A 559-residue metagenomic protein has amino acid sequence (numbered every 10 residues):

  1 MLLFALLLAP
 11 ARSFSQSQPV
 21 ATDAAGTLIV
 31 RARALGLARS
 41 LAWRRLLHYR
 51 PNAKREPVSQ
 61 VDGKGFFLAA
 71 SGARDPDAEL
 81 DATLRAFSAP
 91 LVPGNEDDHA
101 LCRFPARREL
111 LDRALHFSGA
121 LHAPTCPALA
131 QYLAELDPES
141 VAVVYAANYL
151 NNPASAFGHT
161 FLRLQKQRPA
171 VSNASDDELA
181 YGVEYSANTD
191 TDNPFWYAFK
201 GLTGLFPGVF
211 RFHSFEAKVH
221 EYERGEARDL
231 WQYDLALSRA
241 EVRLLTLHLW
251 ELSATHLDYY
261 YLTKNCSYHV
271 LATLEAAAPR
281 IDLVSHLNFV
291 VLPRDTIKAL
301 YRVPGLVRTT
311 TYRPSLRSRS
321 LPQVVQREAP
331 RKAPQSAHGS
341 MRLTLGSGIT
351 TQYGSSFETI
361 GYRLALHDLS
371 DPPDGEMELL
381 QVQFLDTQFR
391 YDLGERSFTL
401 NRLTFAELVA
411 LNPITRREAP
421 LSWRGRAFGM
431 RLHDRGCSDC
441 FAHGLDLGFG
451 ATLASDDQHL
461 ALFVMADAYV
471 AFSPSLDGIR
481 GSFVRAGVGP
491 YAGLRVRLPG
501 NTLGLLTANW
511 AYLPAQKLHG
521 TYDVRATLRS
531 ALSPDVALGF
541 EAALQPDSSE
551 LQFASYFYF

Functional and structural regions predicted by a protein language model:
K54-L136: Low-complexity, highly charged intrinsically disordered N-terminal segments that act as targeting/localization
L129, A147, T263, S267 (+1 more regions): Outer-membrane beta-barrel initiation region
D137-A227, Y362, Y391-L403, T415-P420 (+2 more regions): Glycine-rich catalytic cores of cysteine/serine-nucleophile enzymes that process amide/ester linkages in cell-envelope
F215-V290, L460, A471-S475, E541-A542: Active-site nucleophile-His-acid catalytic modules used for acyl/amide transfer and hydrolysis across diverse enzymes
S336-H338, Y353-F357, G394-L400, R416-P420 (+6 more regions): Transmembrane beta-barrel outer-membrane domains
A337-L343, S356-E358, E376-L385, T415-G425 (+5 more regions): Outer-envelope beta-barrel architecture signal
S347-Y353, L366-D368, D386-E395, E407-L411 (+7 more regions): Transmembrane beta-strands of outer-membrane beta-barrel pores
Y362, A526-R529, D547-F559: Outer-membrane beta-barrel "beta-signal"
